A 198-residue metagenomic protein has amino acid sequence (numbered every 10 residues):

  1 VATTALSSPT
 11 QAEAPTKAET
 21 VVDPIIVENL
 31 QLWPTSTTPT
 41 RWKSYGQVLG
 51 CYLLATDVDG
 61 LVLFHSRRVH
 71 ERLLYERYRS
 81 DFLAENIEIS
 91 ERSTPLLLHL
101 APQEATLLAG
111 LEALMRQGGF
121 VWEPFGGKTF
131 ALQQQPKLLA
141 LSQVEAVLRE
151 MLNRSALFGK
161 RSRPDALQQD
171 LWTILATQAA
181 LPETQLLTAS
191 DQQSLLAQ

Functional and structural regions predicted by a protein language model:
V1-R41: Acidic, low-complexity intrinsically disordered tails
S36-Q198: Long, charged low-complexity intrinsically disordered regions
